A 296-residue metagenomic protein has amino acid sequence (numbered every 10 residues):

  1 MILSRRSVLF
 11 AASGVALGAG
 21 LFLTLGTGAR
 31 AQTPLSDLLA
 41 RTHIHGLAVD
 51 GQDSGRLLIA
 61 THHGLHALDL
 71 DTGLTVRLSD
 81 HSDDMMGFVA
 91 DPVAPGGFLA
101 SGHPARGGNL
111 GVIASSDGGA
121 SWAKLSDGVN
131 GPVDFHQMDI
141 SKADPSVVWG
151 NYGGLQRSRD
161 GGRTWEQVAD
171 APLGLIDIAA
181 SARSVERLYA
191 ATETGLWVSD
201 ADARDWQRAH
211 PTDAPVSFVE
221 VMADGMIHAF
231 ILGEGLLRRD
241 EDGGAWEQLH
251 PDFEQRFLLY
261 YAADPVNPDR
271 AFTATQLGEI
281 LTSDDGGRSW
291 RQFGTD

Functional and structural regions predicted by a protein language model:
M1-A19, L23: N-terminal secretory signal peptides and thylakoid transit peptides that target proteins across membranes
P34-L35, H63-S82, N109-D127, Q156-V168 (+3 more regions): Asp-box/BNR beta-propeller loop motif
S36-H66: Beta-strand-rich domains and repeat architectures in extracellular enzymes and scaffolds, especially beta-propellers
G51-D53, P92-P95, K142-D144, A182-S184 (+2 more regions): Residue-level detector of Asp-centered blade-edge/turn motifs that repeat once per structural unit in beta-propeller
H81-M86, V129-V133, A171-I176, T212-S217 (+1 more regions): Short coil/turn segments at the loop-to-beta-strand junctions that recur within blades of beta-propeller repeat folds
P104-N109, G150, I231: Short, solvent-exposed loop/turn segments at conserved positions within beta-propeller repeat blades
